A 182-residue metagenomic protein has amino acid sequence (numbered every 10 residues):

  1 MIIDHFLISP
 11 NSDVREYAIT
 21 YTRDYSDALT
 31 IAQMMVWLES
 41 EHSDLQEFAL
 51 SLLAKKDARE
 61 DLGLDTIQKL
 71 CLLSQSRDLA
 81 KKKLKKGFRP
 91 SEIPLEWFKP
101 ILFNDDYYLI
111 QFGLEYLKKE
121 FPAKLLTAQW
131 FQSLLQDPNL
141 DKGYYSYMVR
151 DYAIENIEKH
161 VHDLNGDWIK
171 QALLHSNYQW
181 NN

Functional and structural regions predicted by a protein language model:
M1-H5, D27-V36, R59-K69, P90-P100 (+2 more regions): Amphipathic alpha-helical scaffolding segments comprising HEAT/armadillo-like alpha-solenoid repeats
I3, R15, S40, L64 (+5 more regions): Intrinsic disorder/low-complexity signal
I3-D4, E16-R23, M34-L38, L50-S51 (+7 more regions): Amphipathic alpha-helical repeat scaffolds
P10, Y21-Y25, E41, L52-R59 (+6 more regions): Residue-level signature of the C-terminal ends
P10-N11, E41-H42, L72-S76, D105-Y107 (+3 more regions): Short inter-helical turns and helix N-cap capping residues of alpha-solenoid HEAT/ARM repeat scaffolds
D13-R15, D44-F48, H160: Short, charged N-terminal helix-start/capping segments
P94, E115-N182: Intrinsically disordered terminal tails
